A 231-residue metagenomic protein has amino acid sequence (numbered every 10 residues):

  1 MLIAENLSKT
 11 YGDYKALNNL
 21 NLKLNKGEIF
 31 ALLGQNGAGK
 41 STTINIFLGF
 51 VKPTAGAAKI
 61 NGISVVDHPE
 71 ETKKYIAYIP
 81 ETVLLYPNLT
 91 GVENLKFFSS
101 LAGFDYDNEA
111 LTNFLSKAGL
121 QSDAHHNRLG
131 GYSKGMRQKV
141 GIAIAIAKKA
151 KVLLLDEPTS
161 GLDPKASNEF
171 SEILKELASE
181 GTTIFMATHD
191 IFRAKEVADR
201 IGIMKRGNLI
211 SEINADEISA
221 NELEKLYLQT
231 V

Functional and structural regions predicted by a protein language model:
G56-D67, E71-T72: Conserved ABC transporter NBD signature motif
K96, S100-G103, N108-A124: Conserved ABC ATPase "signature" region
L153-D156: Catalytic Walker B motif of ABC-type/P-loop ATPase nucleotide-binding domains
T188-H189: H-loop/switch region of ABC-family ATPase nucleotide-binding domains
